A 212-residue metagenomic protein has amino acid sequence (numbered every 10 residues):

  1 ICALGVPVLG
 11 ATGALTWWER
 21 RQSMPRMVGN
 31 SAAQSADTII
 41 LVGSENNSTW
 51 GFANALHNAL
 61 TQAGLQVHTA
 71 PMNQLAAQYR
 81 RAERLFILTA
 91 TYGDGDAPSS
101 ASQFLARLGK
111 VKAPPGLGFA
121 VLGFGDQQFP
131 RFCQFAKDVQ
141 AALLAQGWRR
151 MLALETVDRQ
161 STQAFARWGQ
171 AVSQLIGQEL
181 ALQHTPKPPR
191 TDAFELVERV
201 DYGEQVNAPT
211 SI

Functional and structural regions predicted by a protein language model:
C2-G5, G10-I212: FNR-like FAD-binding dehydrogenase module
